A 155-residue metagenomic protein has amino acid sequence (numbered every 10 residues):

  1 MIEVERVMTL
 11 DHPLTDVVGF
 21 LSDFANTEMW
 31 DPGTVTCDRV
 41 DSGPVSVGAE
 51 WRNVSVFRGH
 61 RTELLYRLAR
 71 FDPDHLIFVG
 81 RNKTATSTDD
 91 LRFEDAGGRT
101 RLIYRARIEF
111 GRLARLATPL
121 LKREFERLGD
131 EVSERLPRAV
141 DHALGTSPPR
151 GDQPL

Functional and structural regions predicted by a protein language model:
M1-V40, S46, P154-L155: Hydrophobic ligand-binding cavity/cleft-lining segments
V17-L21, T27, W51, L68 (+3 more regions): Hydrophobic pocket/interface hotspot
A25, M29, G59, P137-L144: Secondary-structure transition/hinge residues
G43, V54-I103, R107-F110, H142: Hydrophobic-ligand binding "helix-grip"
V45-W51: Short coil-to-beta transition motif at edge beta-strands of beta-rich domains
R107-L155: A conserved amphipathic terminal alpha-helix motif
